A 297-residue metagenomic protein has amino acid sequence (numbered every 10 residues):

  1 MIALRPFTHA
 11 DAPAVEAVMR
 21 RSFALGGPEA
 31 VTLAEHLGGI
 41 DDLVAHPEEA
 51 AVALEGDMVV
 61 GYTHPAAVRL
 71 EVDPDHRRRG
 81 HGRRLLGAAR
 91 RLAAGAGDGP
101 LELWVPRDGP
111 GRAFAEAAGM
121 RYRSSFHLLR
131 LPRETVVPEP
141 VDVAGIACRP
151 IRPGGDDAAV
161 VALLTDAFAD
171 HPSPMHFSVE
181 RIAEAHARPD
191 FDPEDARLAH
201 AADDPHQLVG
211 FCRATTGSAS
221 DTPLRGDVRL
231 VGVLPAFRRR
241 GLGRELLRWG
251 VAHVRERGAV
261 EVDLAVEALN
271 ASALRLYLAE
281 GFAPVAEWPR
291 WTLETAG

Functional and structural regions predicted by a protein language model:
M1-G38, V52, V141-M175: Short amphipathic alpha-helix that is part of the acyltransferase structural core
F7, V72, V231-V233, V266: Hydrophobic adenine-recognition pocket in adenosine-nucleotide-binding enzymes
M19-Y62, P172-A201, L208: Active-site rim helix/loop that mediates acceptor-substrate recognition in acyltransferases
A50-V52, D57-R69, L198, H206-T216 (+1 more regions): Conserved beta-strand in the GNAT
V59, A66-R69, P74-G145, W291: Acyl-donor-binding surface of acyltransferase catalytic domains
R77, E102-R112, P235, L264-L274 (+1 more regions): Conserved beta-strand-loop-alpha-helix junction that forms the acyl-donor binding cleft
R78-L92, L230-P235, R239-E256, L274-A279: Conserved acetyl-CoA-binding loop-helix of GNAT-fold acetyltransferases
L128-D156, V260, A265-A271, E280-G297: C-terminal "cap" of GNAT-fold acetyltransferases
